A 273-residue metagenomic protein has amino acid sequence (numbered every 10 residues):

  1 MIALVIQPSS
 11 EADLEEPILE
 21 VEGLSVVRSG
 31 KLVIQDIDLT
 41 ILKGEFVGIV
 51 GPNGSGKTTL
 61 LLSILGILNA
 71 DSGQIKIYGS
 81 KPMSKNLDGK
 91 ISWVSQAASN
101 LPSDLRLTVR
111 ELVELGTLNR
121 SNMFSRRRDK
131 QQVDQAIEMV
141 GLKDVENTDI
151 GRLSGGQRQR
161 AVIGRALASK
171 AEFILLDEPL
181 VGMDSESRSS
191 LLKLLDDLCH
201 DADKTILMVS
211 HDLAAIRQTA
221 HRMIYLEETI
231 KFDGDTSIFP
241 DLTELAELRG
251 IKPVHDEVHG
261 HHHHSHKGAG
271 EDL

Functional and structural regions predicted by a protein language model:
L65: Helix-to-loop junction immediately C-terminal to a conserved catalytic motif
G73-L87: Conserved ABC transporter NBD signature motif
E114, R127-V145: Conserved ABC ATPase "signature" region
I174-E178: Catalytic Walker B motif of ABC-type/P-loop ATPase nucleotide-binding domains
S210-H211: H-loop/switch region of ABC-family ATPase nucleotide-binding domains
M223-D235: H-loop (His-switch) and adjacent beta-strand-loop-beta switch element of ABC-type ATPase nucleotide-binding domains
S237-L273: ABC ATPase nucleotide-binding domains
